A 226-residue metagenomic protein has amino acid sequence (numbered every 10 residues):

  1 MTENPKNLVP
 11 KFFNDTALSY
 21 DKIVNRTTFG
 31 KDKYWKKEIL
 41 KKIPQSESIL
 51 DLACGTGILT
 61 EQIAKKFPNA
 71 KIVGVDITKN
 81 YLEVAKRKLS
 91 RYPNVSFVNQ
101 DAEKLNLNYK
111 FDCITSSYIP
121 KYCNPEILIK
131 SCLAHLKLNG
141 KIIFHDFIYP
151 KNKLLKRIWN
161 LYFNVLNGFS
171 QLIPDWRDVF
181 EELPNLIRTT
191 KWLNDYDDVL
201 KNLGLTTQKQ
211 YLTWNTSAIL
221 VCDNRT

Functional and structural regions predicted by a protein language model:
M1-S19: N-terminal, positively charged/glycine-rich alpha-helical extensions of SAM-dependent methyltransferases
F29-S46: Conserved alpha-helix/loop element of class I SAM-dependent methyltransferases that forms part of the SAM/SAH-binding
L50-K104: Class I SAM-dependent methyltransferase SAM/SAH-binding core
E103-I114: A short acidic, Gly/Pro-enriched loop at the edge of an enzyme's catalytic core that lines a small-molecule cofactor
D112-E126: A short SAM/SAH-binding and catalytic strip from SAM-dependent methyltransferases
E126-L138: A short glycine-rich, Lys/Arg-flanked "PGG" loop and its adjoining helix->strand segment in the class I
H145-V199: C-terminal alpha-helical "lid/dimerization" subdomain adjacent to the S-adenosyl-L-methionine
G204-L205, K209-T226: Core SAM-dependent methyltransferase catalytic element
